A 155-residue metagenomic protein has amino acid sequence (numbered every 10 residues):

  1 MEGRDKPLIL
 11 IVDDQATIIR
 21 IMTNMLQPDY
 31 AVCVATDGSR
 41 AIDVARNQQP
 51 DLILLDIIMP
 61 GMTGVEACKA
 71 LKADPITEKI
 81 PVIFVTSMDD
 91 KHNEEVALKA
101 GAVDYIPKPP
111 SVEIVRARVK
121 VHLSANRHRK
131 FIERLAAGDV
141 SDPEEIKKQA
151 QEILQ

Functional and structural regions predicted by a protein language model:
R4, A16-V34: Two-component/phosphorelay signaling modules centered on CheY-like receiver
Q48-L55: Active-site beta3 strand of CheY-like receiver
M59, A97: Receiver (REC) domain active-site loop signature in two-component systems and cognate sites in sensor histidine kinases
P60, K108: A Lys-centered signature of the CheY-like receiver
H92, P110-V119, L123: C-terminal output helix
